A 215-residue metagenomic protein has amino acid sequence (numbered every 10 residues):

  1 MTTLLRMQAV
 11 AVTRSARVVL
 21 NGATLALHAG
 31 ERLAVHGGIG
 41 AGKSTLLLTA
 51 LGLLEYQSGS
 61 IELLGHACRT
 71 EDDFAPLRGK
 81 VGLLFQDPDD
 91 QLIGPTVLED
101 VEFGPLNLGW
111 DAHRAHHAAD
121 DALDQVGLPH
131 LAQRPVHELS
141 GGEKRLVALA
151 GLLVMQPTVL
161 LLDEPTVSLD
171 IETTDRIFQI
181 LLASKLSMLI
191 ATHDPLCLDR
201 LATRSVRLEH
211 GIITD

Functional and structural regions predicted by a protein language model:
H36-G38: The feature captures the beta-strand-to-loop junction immediately N-terminal to the Walker
L51: Helix-to-loop junction immediately C-terminal to a conserved catalytic motif
Y56-T70, L77: Conserved ABC transporter NBD signature motif
H113-L131: Conserved ABC ATPase "signature" region
P135-L139, E143: Conserved ABC ATPase signature
L160-D163: Catalytic Walker B motif of ABC-type/P-loop ATPase nucleotide-binding domains
T192-H193: H-loop/switch region of ABC-family ATPase nucleotide-binding domains
